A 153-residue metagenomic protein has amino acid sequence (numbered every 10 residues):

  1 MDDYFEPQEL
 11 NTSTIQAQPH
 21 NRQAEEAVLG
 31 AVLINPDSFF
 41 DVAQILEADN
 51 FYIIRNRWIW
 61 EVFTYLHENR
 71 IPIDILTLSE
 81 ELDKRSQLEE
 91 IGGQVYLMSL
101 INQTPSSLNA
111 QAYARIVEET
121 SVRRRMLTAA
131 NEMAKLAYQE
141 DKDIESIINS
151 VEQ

Functional and structural regions predicted by a protein language model:
M1-V122: Noncatalytic partner-interaction/assembly domains of nucleic-acid and motor enzyme complexes, especially the accessory
N102-Q153: Interdomain "pre-motor" coupling segment immediately N-terminal to P-loop NTPase/helicase cores
